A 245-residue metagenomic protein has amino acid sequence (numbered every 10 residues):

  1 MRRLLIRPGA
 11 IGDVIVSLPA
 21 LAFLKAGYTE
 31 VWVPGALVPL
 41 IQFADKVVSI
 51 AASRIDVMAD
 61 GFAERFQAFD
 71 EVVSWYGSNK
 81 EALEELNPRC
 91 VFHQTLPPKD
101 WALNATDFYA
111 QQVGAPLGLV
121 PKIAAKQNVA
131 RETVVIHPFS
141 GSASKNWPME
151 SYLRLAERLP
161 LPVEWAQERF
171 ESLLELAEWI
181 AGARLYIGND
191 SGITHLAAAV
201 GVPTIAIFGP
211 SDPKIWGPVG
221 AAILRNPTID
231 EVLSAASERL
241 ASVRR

Functional and structural regions predicted by a protein language model:
M1-R245: Catalytic machinery of carbohydrate-active enzymes, primarily nucleotide-sugar-dependent glycosyltransferases
